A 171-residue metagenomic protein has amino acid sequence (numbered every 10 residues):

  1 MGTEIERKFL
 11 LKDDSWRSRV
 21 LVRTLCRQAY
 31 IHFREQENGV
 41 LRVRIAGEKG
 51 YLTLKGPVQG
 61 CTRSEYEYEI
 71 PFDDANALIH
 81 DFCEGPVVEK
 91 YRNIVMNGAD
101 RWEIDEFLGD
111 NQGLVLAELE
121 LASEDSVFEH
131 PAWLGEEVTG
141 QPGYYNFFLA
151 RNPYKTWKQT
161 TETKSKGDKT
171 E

Functional and structural regions predicted by a protein language model:
M1-E171: Phosphate-end processing signature that detects enzymes handling 5′-triphosphorylated RNA and polyphosphate
